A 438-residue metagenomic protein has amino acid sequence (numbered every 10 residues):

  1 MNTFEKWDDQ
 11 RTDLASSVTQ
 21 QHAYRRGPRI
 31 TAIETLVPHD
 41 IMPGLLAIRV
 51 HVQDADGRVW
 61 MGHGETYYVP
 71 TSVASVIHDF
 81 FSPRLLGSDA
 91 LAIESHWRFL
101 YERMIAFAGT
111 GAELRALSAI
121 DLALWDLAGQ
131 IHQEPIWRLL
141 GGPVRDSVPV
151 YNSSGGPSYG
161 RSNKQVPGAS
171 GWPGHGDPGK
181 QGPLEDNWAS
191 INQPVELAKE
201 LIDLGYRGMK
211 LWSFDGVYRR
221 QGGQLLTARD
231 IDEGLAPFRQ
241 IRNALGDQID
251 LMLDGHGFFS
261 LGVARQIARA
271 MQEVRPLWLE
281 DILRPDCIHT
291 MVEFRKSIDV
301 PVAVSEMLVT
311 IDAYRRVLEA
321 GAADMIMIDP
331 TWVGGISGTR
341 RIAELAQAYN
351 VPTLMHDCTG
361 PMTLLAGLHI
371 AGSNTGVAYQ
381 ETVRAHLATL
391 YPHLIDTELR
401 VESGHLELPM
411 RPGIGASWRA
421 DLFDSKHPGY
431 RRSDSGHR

Functional and structural regions predicted by a protein language model:
N2-Q20, R25-P38, I342, C358-R438: Flexible C-terminal active-site loop/helix
V18, D56-H132, R138: Metal- or metallocofactor-binding catalytic centers and their adjacent structured scaffolds across diverse enzyme
I30, V59, F81, I120 (+8 more regions): Conserved, mostly hydrophobic/aromatic
D40-L45: Short N-terminal binding/cap micro-motifs at the start of the first secondary-structure element
L46-D54, E398-V401: Short beta-strand elements
D79, P83, S95, R269 (+2 more regions): Shared catalytic-loop signature of beta/alpha-barrel
P135, P149, D250, P301 (+1 more regions): Proline-centered loop/turn at the N-terminus of a beta-strand
S147, N152-E293, S297: Metal-dependent enolase-superfamily TIM-barrel catalytic cores that perform enediolate-based chemistry
